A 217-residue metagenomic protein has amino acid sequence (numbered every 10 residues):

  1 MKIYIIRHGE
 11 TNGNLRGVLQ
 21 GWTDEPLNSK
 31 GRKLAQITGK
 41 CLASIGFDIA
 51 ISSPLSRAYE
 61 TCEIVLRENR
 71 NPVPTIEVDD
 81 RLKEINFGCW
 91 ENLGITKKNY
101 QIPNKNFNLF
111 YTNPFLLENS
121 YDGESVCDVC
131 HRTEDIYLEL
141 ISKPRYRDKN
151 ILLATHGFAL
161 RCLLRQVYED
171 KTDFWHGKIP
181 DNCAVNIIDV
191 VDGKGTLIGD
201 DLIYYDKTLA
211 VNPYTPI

Functional and structural regions predicted by a protein language model:
M1-Y4: Extreme N-terminal starter segment of soluble prokaryotic enzymes
G9, G157, D201: Active-site metal-binding loops of divalent metal-dependent hydrolases
E10-E60, D122-E134: Loop-to-helix element that buttresses phosphate recognition and phosphoryl-transfer chemistry
I37-F107: Phosphate-coordination/substrate-recognition cap region in phosphate-metabolizing enzymes
R57, A159-L160: Alpha-helix capping/helix-boundary segments
I85-N99, S142, Y146-K149, R165-I217: Acidic, low-complexity terminal tails and accessory targeting/binding regions of phosphate-metabolizing enzymes
N106-D128: Short glycine/proline- and acidic residue-enriched helix-loop micro-motifs that form flexible lids or anion-recognition
V129-G157: GST-like fold's C-terminal all-alpha helical module
